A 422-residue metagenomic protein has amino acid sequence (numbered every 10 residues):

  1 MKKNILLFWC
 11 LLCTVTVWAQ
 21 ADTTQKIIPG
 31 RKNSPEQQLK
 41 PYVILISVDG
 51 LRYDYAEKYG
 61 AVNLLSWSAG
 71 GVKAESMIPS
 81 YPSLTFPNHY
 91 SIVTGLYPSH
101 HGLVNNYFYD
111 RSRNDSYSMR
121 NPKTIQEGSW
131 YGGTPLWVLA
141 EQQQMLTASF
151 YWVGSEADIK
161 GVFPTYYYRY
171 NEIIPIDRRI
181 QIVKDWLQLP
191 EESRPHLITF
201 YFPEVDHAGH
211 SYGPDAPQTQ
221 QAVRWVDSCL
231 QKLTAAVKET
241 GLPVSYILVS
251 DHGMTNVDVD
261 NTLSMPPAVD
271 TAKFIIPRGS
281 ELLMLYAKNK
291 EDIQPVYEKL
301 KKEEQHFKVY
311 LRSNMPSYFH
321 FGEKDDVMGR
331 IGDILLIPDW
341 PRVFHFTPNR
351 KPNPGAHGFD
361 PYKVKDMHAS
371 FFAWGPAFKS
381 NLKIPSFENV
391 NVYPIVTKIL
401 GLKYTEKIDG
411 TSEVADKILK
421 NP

Functional and structural regions predicted by a protein language model:
M1-Q25: Bacterial Sec-dependent N-terminal signal peptides
A21-L39, Y53-Q142, D158: Active-site nucleophile/metal-coordination loop of metallo-enzymes that catalyze phosphate/sulfate and related
D22-T23, S228, T271: Coil residues (strongly favoring Ser/Thr
L39-V43, G70-A74, Q142-A148, E192-I198 (+4 more regions): Loop/turn elements at helix/coil->beta-strand transitions in domains of secreted/extracellular proteins
L45, N63, W225-M265: Metal-dependent active-site segment of extracytoplasmic phospho-/sulfohydrolases and closely related
L96-G213: His/Asp/Glu-rich, glycine-adjacent segments that coordinate divalent cations and/or stabilize oxyanion chemistry on
I176-Q188, V205-Y246, P295-E298, V396: A long, amphipathic alpha-helix that forms part of the scaffold/cap immediately adjacent to metal-dependent active
R278-K383, F387-K398: Active-site neighborhoods of enzymes that stabilize oxyanions during catalysis
